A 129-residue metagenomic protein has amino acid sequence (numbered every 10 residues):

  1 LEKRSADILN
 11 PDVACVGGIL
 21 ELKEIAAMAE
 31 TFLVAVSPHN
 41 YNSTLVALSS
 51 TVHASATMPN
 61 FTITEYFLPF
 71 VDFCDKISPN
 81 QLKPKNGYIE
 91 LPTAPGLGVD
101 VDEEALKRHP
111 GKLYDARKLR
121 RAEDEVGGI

Functional and structural regions predicted by a protein language model:
L1-P95: Shared catalytic-loop signature of beta/alpha-barrel
L97-I129: Extended hydrophobic packing segments that form well-structured cores
